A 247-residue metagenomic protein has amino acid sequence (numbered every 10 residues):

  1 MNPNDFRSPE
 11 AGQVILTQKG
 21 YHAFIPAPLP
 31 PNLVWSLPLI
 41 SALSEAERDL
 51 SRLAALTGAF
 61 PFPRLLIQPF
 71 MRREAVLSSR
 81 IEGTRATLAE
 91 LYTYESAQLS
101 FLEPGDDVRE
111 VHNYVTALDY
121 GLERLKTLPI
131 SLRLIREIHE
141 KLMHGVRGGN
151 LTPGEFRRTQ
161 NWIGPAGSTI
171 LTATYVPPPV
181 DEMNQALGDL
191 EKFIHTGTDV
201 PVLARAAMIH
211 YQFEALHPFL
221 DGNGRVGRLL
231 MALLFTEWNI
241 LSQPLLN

Functional and structural regions predicted by a protein language model:
M1-N247: FIC/Doc superfamily catalytic core
